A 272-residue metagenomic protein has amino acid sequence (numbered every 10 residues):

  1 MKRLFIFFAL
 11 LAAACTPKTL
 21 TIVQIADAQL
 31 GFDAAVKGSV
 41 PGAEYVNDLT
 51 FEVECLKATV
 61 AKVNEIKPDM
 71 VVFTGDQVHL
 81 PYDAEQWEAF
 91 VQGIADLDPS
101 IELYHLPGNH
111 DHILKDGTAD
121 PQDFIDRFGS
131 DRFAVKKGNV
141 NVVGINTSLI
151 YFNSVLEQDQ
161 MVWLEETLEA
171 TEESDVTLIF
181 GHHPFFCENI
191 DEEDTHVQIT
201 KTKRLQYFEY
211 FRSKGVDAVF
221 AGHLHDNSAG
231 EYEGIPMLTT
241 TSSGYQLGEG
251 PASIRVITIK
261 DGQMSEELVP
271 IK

Functional and structural regions predicted by a protein language model:
M1-F7: Sec-dependent signal peptide recognition, specifically the positively charged N-region followed immediately by
F8-C15: Hydrophobic h-region of N-terminal signal peptides that target proteins for export in Gram-negative bacteria
C15-A84: N-terminal active-site segment of His-dependent metallophosphoesterases
D27, G75-D76, G108-N109, I145 (+2 more regions): Active-site glycine-centered loops adjacent to acidic/histidine catalytic or metal-binding residues that shape
L30, V78-H79, D111, F185 (+1 more regions): Short active-site segment of divalent metal-dependent hydrolases/proteases that encodes the spacing between
A35-V40, T147-S148, N189-E193: Short acidic, glycine/proline-rich loop/turn micro-motifs
V40-A43, M70, D83-V176, V197 (+2 more regions): Extended active-site neighborhood of metal-dependent phosphoesterases/phosphodiesterases
T171-N189: Short acidic, glycine-rich surface-loop motifs adjacent to enzyme active sites
